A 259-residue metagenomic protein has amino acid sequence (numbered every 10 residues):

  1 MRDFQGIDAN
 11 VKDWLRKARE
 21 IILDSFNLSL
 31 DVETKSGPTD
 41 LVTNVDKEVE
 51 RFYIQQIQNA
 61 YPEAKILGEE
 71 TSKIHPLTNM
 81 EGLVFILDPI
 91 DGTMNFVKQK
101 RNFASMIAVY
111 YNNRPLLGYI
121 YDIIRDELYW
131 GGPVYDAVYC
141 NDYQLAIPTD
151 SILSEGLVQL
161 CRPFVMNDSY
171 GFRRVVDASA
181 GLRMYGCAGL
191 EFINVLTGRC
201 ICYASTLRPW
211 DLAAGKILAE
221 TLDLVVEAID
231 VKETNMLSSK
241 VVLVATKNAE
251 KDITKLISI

Functional and structural regions predicted by a protein language model:
M1-I90: N-terminal subdomain of lithium-sensitive/metallo-dependent phosphomonoesterases centered on the IMPase/IPPase/PAP
A18, I22-S25, D46, I57 (+6 more regions): Residue-level signal for inorganic ion chemistry
L28-S29, F103, G131-D136, E220 (+1 more regions): A short, compositionally biased
K47, E70, P89-G92, I123 (+2 more regions): Generic detector of well-ordered alpha-helical packing
T78-Y135: DPxDG-like acidic metal-binding loop motif
I123-S154: ATP-dependent small-molecule kinase catalytic core of the GHMP/sugar-kinase superfamily and closely related
P148-I259: An extended, acidic
